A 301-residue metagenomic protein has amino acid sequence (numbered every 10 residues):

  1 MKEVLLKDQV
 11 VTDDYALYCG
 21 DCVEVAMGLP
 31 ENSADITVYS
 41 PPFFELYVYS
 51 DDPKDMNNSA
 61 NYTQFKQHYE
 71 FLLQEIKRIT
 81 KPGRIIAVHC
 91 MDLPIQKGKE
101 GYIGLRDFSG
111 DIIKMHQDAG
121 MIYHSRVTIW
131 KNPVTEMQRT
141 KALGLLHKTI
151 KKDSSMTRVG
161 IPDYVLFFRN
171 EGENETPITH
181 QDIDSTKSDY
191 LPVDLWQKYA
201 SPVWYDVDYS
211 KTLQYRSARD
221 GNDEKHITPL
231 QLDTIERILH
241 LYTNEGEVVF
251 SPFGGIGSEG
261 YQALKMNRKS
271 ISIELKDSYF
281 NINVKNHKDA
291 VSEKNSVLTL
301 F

Functional and structural regions predicted by a protein language model:
K2-I282: Core catalytic lobe of class I
D111-I112, V284-F301: Class I S-adenosyl-L-methionine-dependent methyltransferase module
